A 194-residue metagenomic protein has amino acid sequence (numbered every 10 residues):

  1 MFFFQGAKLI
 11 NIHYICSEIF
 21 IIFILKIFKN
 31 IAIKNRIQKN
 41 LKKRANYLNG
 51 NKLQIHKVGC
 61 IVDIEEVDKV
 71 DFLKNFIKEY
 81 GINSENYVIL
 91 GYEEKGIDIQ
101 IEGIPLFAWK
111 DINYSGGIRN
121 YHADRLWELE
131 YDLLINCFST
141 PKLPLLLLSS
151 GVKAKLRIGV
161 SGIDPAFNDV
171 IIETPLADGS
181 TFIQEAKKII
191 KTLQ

Functional and structural regions predicted by a protein language model:
L9, Y14-I22: Short, positively charged and aromatic/hydrophobic N-terminal segments
L25-K57, I64-V67: Short N-terminal or domain-adjacent regulatory/targeting segments
N40-K43, F107-R125: Glycine-rich, highly charged phosphate/nucleotide-binding loops
C60-I82: Histidine-anchored nucleotide/phosphate-binding helix
E85-E93: Short internal beta-strands
I101-D111, D169-P175: Active-site regions of enzymes building and remodeling cell-envelope glycoconjugates
D132-I135: Structural motif
P141-Q194: Conserved nucleotide-diphosphate donor binding/catalytic pocket of glycan-assembly enzymes
